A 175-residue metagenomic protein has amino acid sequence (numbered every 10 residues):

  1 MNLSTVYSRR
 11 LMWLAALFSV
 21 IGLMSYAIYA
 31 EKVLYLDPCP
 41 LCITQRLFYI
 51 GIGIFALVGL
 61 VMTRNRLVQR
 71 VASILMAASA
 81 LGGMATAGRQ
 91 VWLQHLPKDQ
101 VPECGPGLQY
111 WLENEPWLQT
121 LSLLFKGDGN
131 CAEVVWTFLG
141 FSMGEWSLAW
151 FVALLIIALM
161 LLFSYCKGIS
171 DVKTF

Functional and structural regions predicted by a protein language model:
T5-L17, R64-T86, I156: Interfacial segments of alpha-helical transmembrane regions
V20, M24-D37, A56-G59, S122-L123: Immediate flanking context of iron-sulfur cluster ligation sites
G22-E31, G82-P97, N114: C-terminal TM-helix exit segments that contain a strictly Trp-centered aromatic cap at the helix terminus
L36-R46, A72, P102-G105: Non-cytosolic membrane-interface motifs at loop->transmembrane helix junctions
L41-G51, W111, T120, F125 (+1 more regions): Membrane-interface loop-to-helix entry segments
L57-N65, M160-K167: Structural signal for the C-terminal ends of transmembrane alpha-helices and the immediately following loop
H95-S142: Extracytosolic (periplasmic/ER-lumenal) interhelical loops and adjacent juxtamembrane/interface segments of multi-pass
K126-F175: A hydrophobic membrane-anchoring alpha-helix module
